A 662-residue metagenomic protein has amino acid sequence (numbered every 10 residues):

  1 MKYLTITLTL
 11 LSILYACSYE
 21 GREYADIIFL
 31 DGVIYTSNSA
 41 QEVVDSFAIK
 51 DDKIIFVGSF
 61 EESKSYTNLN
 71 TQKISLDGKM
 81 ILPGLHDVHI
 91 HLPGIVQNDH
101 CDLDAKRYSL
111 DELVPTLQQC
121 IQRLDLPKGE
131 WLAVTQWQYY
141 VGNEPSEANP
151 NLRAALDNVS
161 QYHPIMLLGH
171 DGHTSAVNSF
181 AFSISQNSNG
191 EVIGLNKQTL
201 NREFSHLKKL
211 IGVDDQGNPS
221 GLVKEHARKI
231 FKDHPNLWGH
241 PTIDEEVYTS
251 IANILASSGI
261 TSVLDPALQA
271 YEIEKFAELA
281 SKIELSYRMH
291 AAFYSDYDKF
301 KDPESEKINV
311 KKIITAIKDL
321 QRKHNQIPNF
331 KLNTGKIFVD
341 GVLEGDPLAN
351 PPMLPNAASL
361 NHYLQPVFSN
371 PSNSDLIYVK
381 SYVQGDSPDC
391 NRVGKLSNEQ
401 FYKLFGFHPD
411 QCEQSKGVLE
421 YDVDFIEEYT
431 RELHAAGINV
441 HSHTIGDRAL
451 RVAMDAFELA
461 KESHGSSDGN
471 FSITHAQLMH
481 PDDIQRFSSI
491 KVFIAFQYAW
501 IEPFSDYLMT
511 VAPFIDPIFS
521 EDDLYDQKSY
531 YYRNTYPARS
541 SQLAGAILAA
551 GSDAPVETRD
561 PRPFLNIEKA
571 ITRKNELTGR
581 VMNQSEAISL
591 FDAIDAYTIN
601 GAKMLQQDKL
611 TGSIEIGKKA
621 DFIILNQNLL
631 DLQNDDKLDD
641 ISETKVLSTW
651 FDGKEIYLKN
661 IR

Functional and structural regions predicted by a protein language model:
M1-T9: Sec-dependent signal peptide recognition, specifically the positively charged N-region followed immediately by
S18-L30, Y35, S39-K318, H324 (+6 more regions): Divalent metal-binding segments
L117, I121, S160, N189 (+9 more regions): Structural signal for hydrophobic packing residues in well-ordered secondary-structure cores of soluble enzyme domains
L168, D265-P266, H290-Y294, N333-G335 (+7 more regions): Generic beta-strand/beta-sheet core signal
S286-K336, N470-F493, A512, D516-L548: Phosphate/diphosphate-binding loops
R431-V440, A449-F471, P481, Q485 (+3 more regions): His/Asp/Glu-enriched, well-ordered alpha-helical/loop segment that forms or immediately abuts the divalent-metal
S642-I661: Short peripheral tails and domain-boundary helices/loops at the edges of structured domains
